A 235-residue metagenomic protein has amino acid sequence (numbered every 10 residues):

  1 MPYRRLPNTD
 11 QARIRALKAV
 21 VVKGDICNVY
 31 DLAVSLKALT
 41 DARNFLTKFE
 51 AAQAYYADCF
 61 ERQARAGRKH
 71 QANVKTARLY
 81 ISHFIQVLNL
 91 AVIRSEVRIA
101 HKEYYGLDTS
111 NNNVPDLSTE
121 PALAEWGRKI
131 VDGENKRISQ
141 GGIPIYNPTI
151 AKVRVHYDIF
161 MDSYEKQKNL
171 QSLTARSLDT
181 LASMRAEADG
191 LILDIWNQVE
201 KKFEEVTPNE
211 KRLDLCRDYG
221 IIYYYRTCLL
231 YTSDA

Functional and structural regions predicted by a protein language model:
M1-S233: Basic/polar low-complexity intrinsically disordered segments
